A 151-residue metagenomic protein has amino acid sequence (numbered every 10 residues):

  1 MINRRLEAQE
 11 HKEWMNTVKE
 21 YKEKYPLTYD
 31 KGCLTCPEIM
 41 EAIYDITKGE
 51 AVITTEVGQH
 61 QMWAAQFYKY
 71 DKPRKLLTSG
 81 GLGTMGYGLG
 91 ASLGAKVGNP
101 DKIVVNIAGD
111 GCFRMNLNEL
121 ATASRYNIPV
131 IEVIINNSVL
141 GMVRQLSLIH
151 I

Functional and structural regions predicted by a protein language model:
M1-W14: Glycine-rich, acidic loop regions that bind phosphate or pyrophosphate groups
M15-K96: Active-site diphosphate/adenylate-binding microenvironment
P37-I46, E119-S124, M142: Short charge-dense sequence patches
M62-L140: Thiamine diphosphate
Q145-S147: Substrate-binding rim/cap in mid-to-C-terminal beta-strand-loop elements of soluble/periplasmic
I149-I151: Conserved small/polar residues in nucleotide/adenosyl-binding loops
